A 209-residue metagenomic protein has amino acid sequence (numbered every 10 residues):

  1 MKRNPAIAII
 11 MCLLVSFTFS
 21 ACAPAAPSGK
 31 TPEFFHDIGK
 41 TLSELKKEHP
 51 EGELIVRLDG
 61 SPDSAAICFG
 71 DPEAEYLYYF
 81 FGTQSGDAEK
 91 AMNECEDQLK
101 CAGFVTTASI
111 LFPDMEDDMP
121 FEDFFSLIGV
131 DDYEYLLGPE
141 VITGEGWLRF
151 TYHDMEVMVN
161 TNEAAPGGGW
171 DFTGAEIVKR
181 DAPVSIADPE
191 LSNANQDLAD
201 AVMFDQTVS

Functional and structural regions predicted by a protein language model:
M1-A6, D188: Short, Lys/Arg-enriched, disordered terminal segments
N4-A25: Sec-dependent N-terminal signal peptides of Gram-positive bacterial secreted proteins and lipoproteins
C12, S64, D71-A74, L99 (+2 more regions): Alpha-helical structural elements
C22-L136, D181-S209: Short helix/turn-capping signatures at newly exposed starts of structured segments
I128-N193: A charged, solvent-exposed segment within the mature domains of Sec-exported extracytoplasmic proteins
